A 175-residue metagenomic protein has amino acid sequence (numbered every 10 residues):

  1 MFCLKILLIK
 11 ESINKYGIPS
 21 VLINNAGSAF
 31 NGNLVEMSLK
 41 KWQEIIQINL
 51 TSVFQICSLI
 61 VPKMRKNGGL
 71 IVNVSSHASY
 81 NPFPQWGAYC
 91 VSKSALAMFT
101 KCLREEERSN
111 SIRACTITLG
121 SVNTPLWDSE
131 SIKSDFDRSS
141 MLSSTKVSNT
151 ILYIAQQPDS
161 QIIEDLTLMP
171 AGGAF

Functional and structural regions predicted by a protein language model:
N25-F30: Conserved NAD(P)H cofactor-binding loop of Rossmann-fold oxidoreductase domains
N33-L34, K41-Q43: Substrate-binding pocket helix/loop in short-chain dehydrogenase/reductase
M37, P82-C90, C102: Active-site loop-to-helix junction immediately N-terminal to the catalytic Tyr of the SDR YXXXK motif in Rossmann-fold
C57, S92: Active-site helix of classical SDR
S76: Residue(s) in the substrate-gating loop at a strand-loop-helix junction that position the organic substrate next
N81, C102-I112: Active-site-adjacent segment of SDR/Rossmann-fold oxidoreductases
T116-I117, S134-F175: C-terminal helical subdomain
